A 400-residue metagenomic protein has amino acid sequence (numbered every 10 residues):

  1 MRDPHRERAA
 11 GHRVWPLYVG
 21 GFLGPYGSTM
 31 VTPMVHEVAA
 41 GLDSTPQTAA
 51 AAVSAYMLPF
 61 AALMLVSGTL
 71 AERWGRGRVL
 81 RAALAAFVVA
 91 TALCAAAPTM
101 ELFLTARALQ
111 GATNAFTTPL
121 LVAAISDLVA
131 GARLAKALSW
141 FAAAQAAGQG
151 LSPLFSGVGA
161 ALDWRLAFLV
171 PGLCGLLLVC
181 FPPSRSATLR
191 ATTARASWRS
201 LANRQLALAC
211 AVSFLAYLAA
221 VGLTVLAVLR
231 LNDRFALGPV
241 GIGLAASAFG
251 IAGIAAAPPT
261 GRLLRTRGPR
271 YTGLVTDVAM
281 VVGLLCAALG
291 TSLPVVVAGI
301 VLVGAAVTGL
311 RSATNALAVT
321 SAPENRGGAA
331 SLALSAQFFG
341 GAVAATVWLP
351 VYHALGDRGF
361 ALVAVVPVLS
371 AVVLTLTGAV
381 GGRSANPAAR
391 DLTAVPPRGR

Functional and structural regions predicted by a protein language model:
D43, G75, A96-L102, A236 (+1 more regions): Helix-breaking motifs and short loop linkers at transmembrane-helix boundaries and internal kinks in secondary membrane
A61-P98: Conserved MFS/SLC helix-loop-helix module at the cytosolic interface between two early adjacent transmembrane helices
M64-G75, A256-P269, Y352: Helix-to-loop junctions at the C-terminal end of transmembrane segments in multipass secondary transporters
A86, A90, E101-Q110, P294-L302: Paired small-residue
M100, A106-Q145: Cytoplasmic helix-loop-helix junction between adjacent transmembrane helices in 12-TM secondary transporters
G131-P183: Helix-loop-helix hairpin linking two adjacent transmembrane segments in secondary transporters
G172-A191, V373-G378: C-terminal membrane-cytosol helix-exit motif in multi-pass small-molecule transporters
L317, S321-L355: A late C-terminal transmembrane helix in Major Facilitator Superfamily
